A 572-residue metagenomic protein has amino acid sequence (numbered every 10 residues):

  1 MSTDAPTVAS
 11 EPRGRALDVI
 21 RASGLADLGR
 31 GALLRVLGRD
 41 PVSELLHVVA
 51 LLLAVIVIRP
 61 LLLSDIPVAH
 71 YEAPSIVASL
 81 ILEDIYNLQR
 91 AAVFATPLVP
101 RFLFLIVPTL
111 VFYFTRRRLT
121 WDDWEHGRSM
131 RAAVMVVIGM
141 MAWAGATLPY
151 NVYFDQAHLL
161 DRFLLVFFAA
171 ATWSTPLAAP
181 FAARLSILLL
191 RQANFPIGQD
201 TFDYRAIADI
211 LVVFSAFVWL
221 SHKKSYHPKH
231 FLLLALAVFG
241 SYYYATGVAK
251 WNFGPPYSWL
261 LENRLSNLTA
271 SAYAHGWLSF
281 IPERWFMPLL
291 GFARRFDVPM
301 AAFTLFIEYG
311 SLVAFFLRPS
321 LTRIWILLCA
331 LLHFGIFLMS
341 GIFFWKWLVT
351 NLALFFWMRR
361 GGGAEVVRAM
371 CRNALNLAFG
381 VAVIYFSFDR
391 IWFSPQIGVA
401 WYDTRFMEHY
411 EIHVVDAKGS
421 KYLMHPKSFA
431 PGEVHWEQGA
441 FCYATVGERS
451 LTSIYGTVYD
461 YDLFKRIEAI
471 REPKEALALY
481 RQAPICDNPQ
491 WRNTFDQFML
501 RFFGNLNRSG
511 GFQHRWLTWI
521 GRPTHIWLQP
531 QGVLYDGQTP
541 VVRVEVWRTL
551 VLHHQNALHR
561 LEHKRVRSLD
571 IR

Functional and structural regions predicted by a protein language model:
S2-S43, L80-L88, T115-R131: Membrane-interfacial, low-structure loops and terminal tails that flank and connect transmembrane helices in multi-pass
V42-P60, R101-T109, G127-G145, L165 (+1 more regions): Alpha-helical transmembrane segments
W124-S129, Y226-L234, A364-F379: Membrane-interfacial entry segments at the cytosolic side of transmembrane helices
G127-A142, F154-L190, A237-W251, R295-M339 (+1 more regions): Functionalized membrane-embedded alpha-helices
L148-F154, N194-R205, F337-W345: Membrane-interface helix caps and helix-loop-helix hairpins in membrane proteins
A237-T246, V367-V399: Internal/C-terminal transmembrane anchor helices
G240, Y244-F306: Membrane-interfacial catalytic/cofactor-binding modules of polytopic membrane enzymes
D403-R572: Extracytosolic and intramembrane catalytic regions of membrane-associated proteins in envelope/secretory systems
